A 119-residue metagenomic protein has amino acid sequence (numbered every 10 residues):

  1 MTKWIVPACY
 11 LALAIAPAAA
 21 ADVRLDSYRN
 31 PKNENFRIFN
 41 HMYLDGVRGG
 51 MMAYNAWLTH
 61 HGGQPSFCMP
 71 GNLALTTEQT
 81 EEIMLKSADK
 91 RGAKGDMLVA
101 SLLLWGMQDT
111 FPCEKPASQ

Functional and structural regions predicted by a protein language model:
M1-W4: Positively charged n-region of N-terminal signal peptides that target proteins for export
P7-A14: Bacterial N-terminal signal peptides
I15-A21: Sec/Tat signal peptide C-region and signal peptidase I cleavage site
A21-L85, G106: Short N-proximal segments of mature Sec-exported proteins
E82-S118: Short, compact, well-ordered microdomains
